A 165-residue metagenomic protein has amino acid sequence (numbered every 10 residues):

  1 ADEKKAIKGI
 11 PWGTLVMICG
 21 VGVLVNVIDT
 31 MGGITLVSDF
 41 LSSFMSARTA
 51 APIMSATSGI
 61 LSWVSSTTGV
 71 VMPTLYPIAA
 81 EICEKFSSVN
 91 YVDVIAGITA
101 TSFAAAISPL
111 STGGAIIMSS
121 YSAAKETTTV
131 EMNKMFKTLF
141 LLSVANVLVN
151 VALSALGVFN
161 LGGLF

Functional and structural regions predicted by a protein language model:
D2-L36, R48-I60, V64: Core transmembrane alpha-helical segments of multi-pass membrane transporters/permeases
K5-K8, L36-S43, A80-E84, K134: Short amphipathic alpha-helical coupling elements at transmembrane boundaries
V21-D39, C83, S87-I95, V147-A155: Hydrophobic alpha-helical transmembrane segments in multi-pass integral membrane proteins
V21-N26, L61-T67, A100-S108, S143-V144: Helix-loop-helix module between adjacent transmembrane segments
L36-A56, M135-L148: Entry/N-cap segments of selected transmembrane alpha helices and their immediately preceding amphipathic helices
D39, G69-I82, S111-E126: Re-entrant/interfacial helical elements at transmembrane boundaries that shape and gate the permeation pathway
F44-S102: Hydrophobic alpha-helical transmembrane segments of multi-pass integral membrane proteins, predominantly secondary
T101-F165: Juxtamembrane and boundary regions of transmembrane helices in multi-pass small-molecule transporters and channels
